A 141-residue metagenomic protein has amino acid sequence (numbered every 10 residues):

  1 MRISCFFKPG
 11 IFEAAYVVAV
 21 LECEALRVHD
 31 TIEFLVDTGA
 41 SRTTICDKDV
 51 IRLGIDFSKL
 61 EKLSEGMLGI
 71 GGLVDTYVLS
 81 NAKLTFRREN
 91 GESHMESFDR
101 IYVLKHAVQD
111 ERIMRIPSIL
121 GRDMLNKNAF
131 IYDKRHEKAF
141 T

Functional and structural regions predicted by a protein language model:
M1-T141: Pepsin/retropepsin-fold aspartyl endopeptidases
